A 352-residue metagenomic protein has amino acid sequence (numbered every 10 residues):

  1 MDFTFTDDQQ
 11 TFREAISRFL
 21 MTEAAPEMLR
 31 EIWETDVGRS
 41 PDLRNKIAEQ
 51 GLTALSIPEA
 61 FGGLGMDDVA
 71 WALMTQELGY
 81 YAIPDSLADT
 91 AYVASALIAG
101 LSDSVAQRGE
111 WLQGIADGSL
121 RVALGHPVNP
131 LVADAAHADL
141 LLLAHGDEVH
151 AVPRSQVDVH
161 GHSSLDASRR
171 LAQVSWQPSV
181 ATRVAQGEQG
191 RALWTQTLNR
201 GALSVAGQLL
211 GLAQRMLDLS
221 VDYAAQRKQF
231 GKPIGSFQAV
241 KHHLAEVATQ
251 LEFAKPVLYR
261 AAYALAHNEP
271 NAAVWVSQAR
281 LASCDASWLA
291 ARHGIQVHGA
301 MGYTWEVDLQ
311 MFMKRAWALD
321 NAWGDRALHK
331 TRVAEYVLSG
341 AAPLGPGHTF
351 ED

Functional and structural regions predicted by a protein language model:
M1-Y81, L101-Q107, G114-S119, G187 (+1 more regions): Alpha-helical interface subdomain recognition
L64-G65, P84-Y92: Active-site nucleophile and cofactor-binding loops and adjacent substrate-binding regions of central metabolic enzymes
D85-D89, S102-Q214, D218, D222 (+1 more regions): FAD-binding core of flavoproteins
V93-S102: Helix-loop "lid/cap" segments that line or gate small-molecule binding pockets
